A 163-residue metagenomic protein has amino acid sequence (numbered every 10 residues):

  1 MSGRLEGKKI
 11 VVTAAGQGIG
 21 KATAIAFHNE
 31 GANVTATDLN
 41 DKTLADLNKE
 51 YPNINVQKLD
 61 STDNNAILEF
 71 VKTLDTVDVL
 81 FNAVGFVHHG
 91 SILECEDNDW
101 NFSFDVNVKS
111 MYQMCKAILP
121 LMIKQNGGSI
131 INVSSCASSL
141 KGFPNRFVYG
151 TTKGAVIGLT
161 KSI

Functional and structural regions predicted by a protein language model:
G16-Q17: Conserved glycine-rich cofactor-binding loop
K58-E69, D97: The beta1-alpha1 cofactor-binding region of Rossmann-like NAD(H)/NADP(H)-dependent oxidoreductases
V84-H88: Conserved NAD(P)H cofactor-binding loop of Rossmann-fold oxidoreductase domains
S91-I92, E96-F104: Substrate-binding pocket helix/loop in short-chain dehydrogenase/reductase
C95, G142-G150, S162: Active-site loop-to-helix junction immediately N-terminal to the catalytic Tyr of the SDR YXXXK motif in Rossmann-fold
C115, T152, T160: Active-site helix of classical SDR
S135: Residue(s) in the substrate-gating loop at a strand-loop-helix junction that position the organic substrate next
